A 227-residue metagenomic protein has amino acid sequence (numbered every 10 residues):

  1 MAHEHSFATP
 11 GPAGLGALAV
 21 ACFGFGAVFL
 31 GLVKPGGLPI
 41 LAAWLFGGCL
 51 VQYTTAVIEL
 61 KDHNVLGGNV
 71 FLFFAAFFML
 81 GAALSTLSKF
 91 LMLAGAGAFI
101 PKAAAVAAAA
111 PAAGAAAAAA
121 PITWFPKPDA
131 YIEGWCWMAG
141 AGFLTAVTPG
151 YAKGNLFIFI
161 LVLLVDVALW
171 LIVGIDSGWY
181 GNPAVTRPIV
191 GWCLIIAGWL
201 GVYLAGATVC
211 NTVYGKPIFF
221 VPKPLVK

Functional and structural regions predicted by a protein language model:
M1-T9, A19-C22, F99-A120, N211-K227: Extramembrane terminal tails and long inter-domain/linker segments of multi-pass membrane proteins
M1-V65: N-terminal topogenic module of multi-pass integral membrane proteins
H3-G16, N64, I132-E133, A152-D166 (+2 more regions): Cytoplasm-facing juxtamembrane segments at the starts of transmembrane helices in multi-pass membrane proteins
G26-V33, A56, L60, A83-F90 (+3 more regions): Transmembrane helix-loop junctions and nearby membrane-interface residues
G36-G48, P126-A139, W192-I195: Structural signature of hydrophobic alpha-helical transmembrane segments
Y53-S85: Membrane helical hairpin/interfacial module
A83-V162: Membrane-proximal helix-loop-helix units in multi-pass membrane proteins
E133-G150, G154-W179, P183-A207: Alpha-helical membrane segments in multi-pass integral membrane proteins
